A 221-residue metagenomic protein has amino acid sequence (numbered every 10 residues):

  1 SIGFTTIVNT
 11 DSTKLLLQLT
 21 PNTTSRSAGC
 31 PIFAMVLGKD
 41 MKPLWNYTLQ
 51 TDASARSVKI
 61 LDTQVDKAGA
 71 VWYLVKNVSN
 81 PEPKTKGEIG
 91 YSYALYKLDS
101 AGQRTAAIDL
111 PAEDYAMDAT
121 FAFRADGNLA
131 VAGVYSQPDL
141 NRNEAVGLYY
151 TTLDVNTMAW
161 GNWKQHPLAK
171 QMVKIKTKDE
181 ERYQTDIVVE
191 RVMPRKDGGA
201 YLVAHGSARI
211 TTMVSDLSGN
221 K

Functional and structural regions predicted by a protein language model:
S1, D11, D40, N46 (+7 more regions): Pro/Ala/Gly-rich low-complexity, hydrophilic intrinsically disordered segments
S1, T48-A55, D109-D114, W160-Y183: Surface-exposed loop and turn segments in beta-propeller and other repeat-based domains that flank or scaffold
S1-S12, Q18-K42, L49-A68, V75-K86: Post-signal peptide N-terminal segment of secreted/secretory-pathway proteins
S1-T5, Q50, D114-D126, G133-L140: Asp-box/WD-like beta-propeller blade repeats and closely related beta-sheet repeat scaffolds
I2-T13, L61-A68, T120-D126, D186-G198: Structural signature of eukaryotic scaffold interfaces centered on beta-propeller domains
S12-R26, M35, G69-P83, G127-N141 (+2 more regions): Short beta-strand elements that form the blades of beta-propeller/WD-repeat-like and other beta-sheet-rich scaffold
C30-K42, E88-Q103, A145-A159, S215-K221: Beta-propeller blade signature
N143-G147, R182-K221: Exposed, low-structure sequence patches enriched in small/polar residues
